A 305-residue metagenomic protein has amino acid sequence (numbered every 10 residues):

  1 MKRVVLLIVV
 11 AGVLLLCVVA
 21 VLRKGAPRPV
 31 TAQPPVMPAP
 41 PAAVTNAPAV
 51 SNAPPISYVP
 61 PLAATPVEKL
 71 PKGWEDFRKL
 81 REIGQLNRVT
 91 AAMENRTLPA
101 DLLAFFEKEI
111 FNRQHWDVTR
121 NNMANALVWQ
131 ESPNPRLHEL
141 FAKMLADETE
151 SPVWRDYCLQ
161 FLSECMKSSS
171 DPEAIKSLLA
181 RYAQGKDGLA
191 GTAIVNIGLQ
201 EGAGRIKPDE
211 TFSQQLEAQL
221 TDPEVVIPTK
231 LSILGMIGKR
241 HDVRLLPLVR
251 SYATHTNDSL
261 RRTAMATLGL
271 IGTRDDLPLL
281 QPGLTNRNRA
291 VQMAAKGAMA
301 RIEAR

Functional and structural regions predicted by a protein language model:
M1-V4: Positively charged n-region of N-terminal signal peptides that target proteins for export
L7-A20: Hydrophobic membrane-insertion alpha-helices, especially the h-region of bacterial N-terminal signal peptides
L16-V18, A124, A253: Sec-dependent N-terminal signal peptides of Gram-negative exported proteins
K24, P29, P34, A53 (+5 more regions): Positively charged, low-complexity intrinsically disordered regions
G25-E68: Juxtamembrane proline-rich low-complexity "stalk" or linker regions positioned immediately after a signal peptide
Y58-A63, R78-T97, D117-P133, V153-S169 (+6 more regions): Structural detector for internal amphipathic alpha-helices that build alpha-solenoid repeat scaffolds
P60-E75, T97-F111, S132-A146, S168-A183 (+4 more regions): Amphipathic alpha-helical scaffolding segments comprising HEAT/armadillo-like alpha-solenoid repeats
R81, Q114-W116, T149-S151, G185-D187 (+3 more regions): Short inter-helical turns and helix N-cap capping residues of alpha-solenoid HEAT/ARM repeat scaffolds
